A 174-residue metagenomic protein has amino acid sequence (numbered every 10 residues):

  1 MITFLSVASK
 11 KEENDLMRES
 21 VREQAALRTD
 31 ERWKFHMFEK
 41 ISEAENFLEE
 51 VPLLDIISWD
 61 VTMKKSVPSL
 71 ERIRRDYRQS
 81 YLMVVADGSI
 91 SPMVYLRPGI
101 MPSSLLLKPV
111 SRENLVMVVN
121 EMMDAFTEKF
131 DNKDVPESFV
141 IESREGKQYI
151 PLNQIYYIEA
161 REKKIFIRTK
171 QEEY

Functional and structural regions predicted by a protein language model:
I2-V21, I57: Conserved acidic segment of CheY-like receiver
S6, F35-M37, L105: Conserved beta-strand scaffold positions in the cores of enzyme catalytic domains, especially in NTP/NDP-utilizing
K10, G88-S89, S111, E145 (+2 more regions): Short, flexible active-site-adjacent loop segments at beta-strand->alpha-helix junctions, enriched in small/polar
K11, E39-E45: Acidic phosphotransfer microenvironment of two-component signaling modules
R22-R28, E172: Short helix-loop-beta junction
T29-W33, E43-F130: CheY-like receiver
K34-K40, S138: Extended hydrophobic secondary-structure segments that form protein cores and membrane-embedded regions
N120-Y174: Conserved binding/recognition cores within well-folded domains
